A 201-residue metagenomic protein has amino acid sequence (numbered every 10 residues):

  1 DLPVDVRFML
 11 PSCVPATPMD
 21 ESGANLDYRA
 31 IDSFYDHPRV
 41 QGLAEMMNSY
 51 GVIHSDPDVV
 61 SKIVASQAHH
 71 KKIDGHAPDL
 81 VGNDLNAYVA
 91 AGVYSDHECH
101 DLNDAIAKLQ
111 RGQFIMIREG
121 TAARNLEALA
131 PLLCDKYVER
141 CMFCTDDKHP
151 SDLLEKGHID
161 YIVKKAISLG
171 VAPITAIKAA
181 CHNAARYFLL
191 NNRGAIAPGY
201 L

Functional and structural regions predicted by a protein language model:
D1-H70, K136: Divalent-metal coordination cores built from histidine and acidic residues
V6-F8, T121, L190: Phosphate/diphosphate-binding loops
V6-L10, Q41-E45, I73-G75, S95-H97 (+2 more regions): Hydrophobic faces of well-ordered beta-strands that scaffold small-molecule active sites in alpha/beta enzyme cores
T17-G23, H54-D58, D84-Y88, A107-Q110 (+3 more regions): Short acidic, glycine/serine/threonine-rich loops at helix termini
Y28-G42, Y88-A107, V138-M142, V171-A172: Structural recognition of alpha->loop->beta junctions
E45-L102, A107, E119-A123: Divalent metal-binding pocket/active-site signature
L132-L201: His/Asp/Glu-enriched, well-ordered alpha-helical/loop segment that forms or immediately abuts the divalent-metal
